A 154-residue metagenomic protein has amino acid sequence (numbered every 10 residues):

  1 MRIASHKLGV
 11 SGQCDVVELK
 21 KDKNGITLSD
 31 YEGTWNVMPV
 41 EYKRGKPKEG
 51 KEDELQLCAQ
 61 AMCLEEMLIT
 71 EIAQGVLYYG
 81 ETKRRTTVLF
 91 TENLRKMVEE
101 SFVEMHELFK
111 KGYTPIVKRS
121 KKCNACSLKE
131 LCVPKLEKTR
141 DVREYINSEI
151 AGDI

Functional and structural regions predicted by a protein language model:
H6, S11-G12, E18-G112, N124 (+1 more regions): Nucleic-acid nuclease catalytic cores
Y113-I154: Cysteine-cluster motifs in flexible loop/terminal segments that predominantly coordinate metals
